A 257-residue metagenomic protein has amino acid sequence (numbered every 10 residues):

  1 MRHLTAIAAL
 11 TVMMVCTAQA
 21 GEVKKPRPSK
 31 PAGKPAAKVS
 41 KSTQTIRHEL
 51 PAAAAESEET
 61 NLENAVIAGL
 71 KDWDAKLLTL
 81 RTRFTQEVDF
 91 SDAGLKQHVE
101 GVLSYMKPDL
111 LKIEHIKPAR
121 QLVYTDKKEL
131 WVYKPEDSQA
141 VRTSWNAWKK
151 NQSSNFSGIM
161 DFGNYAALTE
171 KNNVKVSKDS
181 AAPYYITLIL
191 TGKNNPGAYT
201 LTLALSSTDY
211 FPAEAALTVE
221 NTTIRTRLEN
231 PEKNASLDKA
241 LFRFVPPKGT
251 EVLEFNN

Functional and structural regions predicted by a protein language model:
R2-A9: Sec-dependent signal peptide recognition, specifically the positively charged N-region followed immediately by
L10-A18: Hydrophobic h-region of N-terminal signal peptides that target proteins for export in Gram-negative bacteria
Q19-K96, M106, L110, P246-N257: N-terminal leader/targeting segments and the immediate start of mature chains
K24-K25, K34, K38-S42, V102-S154 (+1 more regions): An acidic-aromatic
L77-R81, H98-E100, M106-P108, P118 (+6 more regions): Extracytoplasmic
S138-Y184: Flexible, surface-exposed loop/linker segments and immediately adjacent secondary-structure boundaries
A167-N256: Gly/Pro-enriched, hydrophobic low-complexity segments that function as extracytoplasmic propeptides/linkers
